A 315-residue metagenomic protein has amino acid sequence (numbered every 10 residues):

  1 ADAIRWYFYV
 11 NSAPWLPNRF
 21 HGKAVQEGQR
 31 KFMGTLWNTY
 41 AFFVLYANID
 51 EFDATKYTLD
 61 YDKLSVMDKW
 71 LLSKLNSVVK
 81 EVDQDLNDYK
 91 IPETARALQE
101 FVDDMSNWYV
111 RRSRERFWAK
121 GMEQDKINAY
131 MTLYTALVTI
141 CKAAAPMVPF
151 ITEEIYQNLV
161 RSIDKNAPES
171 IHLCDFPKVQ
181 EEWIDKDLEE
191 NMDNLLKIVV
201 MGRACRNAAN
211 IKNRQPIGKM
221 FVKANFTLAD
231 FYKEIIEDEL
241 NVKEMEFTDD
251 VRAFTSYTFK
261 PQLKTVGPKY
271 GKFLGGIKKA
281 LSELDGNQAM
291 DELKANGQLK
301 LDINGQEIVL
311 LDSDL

Functional and structural regions predicted by a protein language model:
A1-N18: Alpha-helical recognition segments enriched in aromatics with Gly/Pro capping that present substrate-recognition
P14-E27, D50: Short, polar/flexible loop-turn hinges at active-site or ligand-entry regions and domain interfaces
E27-L315: Feature 926 captures the class I aminoacyl-tRNA synthetase adenylation module centered on the KMSKS loop
